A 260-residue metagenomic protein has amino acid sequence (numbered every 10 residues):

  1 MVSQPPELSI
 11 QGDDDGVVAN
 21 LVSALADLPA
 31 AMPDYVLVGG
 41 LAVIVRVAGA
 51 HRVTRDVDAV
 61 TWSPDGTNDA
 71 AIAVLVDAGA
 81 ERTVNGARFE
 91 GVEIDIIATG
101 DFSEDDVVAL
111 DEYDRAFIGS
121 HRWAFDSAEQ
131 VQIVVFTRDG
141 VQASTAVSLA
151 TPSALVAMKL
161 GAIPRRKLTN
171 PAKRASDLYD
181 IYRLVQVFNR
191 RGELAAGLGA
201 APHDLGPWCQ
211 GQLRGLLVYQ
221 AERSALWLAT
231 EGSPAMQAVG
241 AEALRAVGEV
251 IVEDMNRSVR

Functional and structural regions predicted by a protein language model:
M1-R260: Compositionally biased terminal segments of proteins
